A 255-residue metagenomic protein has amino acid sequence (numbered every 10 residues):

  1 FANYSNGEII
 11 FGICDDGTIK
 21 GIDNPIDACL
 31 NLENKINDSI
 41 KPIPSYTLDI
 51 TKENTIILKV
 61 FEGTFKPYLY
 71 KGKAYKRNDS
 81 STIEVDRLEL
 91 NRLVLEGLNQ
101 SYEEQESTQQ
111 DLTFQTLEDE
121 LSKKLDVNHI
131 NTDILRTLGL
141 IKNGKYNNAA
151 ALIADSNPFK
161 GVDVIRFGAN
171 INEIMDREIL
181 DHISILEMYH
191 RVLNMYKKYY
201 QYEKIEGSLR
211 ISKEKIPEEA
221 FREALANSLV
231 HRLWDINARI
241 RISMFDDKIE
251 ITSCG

Functional and structural regions predicted by a protein language model:
F1-E218, R222-G255: Conserved N-terminal catalytic/coupling substructures associated with nucleotide/phosphate chemistry
